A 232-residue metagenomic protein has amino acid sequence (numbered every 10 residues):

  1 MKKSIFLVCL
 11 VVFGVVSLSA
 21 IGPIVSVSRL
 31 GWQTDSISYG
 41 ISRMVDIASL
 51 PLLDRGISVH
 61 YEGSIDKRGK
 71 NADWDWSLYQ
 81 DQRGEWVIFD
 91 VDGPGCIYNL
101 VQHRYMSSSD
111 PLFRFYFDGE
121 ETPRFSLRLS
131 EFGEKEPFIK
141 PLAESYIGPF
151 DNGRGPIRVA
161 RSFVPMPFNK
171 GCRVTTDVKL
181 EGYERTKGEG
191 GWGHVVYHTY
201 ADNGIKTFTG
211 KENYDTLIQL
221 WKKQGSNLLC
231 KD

Functional and structural regions predicted by a protein language model:
S4-G14: Sec-dependent N-terminal signal peptides
V12-P23: Bacterial Sec-dependent signal peptides at the C-terminal "C-region" and cleavage site
I21-D232: Beta-strand-centric surfaces of beta-sandwich/beta-rich domains
